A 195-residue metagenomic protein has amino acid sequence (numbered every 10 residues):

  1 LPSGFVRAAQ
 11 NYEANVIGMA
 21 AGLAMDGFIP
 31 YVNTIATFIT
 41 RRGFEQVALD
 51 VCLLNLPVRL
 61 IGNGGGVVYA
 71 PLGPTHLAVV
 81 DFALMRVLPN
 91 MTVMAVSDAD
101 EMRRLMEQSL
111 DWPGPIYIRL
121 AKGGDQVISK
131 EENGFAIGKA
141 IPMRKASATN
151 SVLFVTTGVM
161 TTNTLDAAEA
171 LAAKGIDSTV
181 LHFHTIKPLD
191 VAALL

Functional and structural regions predicted by a protein language model:
L1-R119, G124: Thiamine diphosphate
A14, R41, T161-T162, K187-P188: Loop/helix-junction capping segments adjacent to catalytic residues or to phosphate/diphosphate-binding pockets
A20, M85, F154, L171 (+1 more regions): Hydrophobic, well-ordered secondary-structure elements that form the walls of internal hydrophobic environments
A36, G64, G158-V159, H184: Residue-level signal for short, function-critical loop segments
L72, V155-T157, L181-F183: Thr-Gly-centered strand-to-loop micro-motif
V80-A83, F135, S178-L181: Short, functionally important structural connectors and interaction interfaces within domains
D81, R104-Y117, G124-A173, A192-L194: Glycine-/acidic-rich phosphate or pyrophosphate-binding loops and their flanking alpha/beta elements
E169, I176-L195: Generic long, charged, amphipathic alpha-helical segments
